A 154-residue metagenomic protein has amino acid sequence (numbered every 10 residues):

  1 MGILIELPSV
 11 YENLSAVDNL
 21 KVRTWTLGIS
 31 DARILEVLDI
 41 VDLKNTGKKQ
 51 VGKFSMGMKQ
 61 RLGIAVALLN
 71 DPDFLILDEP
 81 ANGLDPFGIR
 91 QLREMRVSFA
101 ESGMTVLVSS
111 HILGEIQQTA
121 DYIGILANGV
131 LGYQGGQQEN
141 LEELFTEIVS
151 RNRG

Functional and structural regions predicted by a protein language model:
M1-V108, L113-A127, L131-Y133: ABC transporter nucleotide-binding domains
V130-V149: Conserved beta-strand-loop-alpha-helix hinge in the C-terminal portion of ABC ATPase nucleotide-binding domains
R153-G154: ABC-family P-loop ATPase nucleotide-binding domain
